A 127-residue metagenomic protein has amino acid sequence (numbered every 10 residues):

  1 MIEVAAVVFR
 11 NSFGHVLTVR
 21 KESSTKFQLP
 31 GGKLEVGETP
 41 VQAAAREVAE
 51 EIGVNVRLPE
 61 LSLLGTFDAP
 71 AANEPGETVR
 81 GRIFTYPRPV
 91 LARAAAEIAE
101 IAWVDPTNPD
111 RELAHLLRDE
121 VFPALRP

Functional and structural regions predicted by a protein language model:
M1-V16, K33: Conserved N-terminal beta-strand and adjoining loop/helix that marks the start of the Nudix/MutT-like hydrolase domain
E3-A5, G14, V79-R82, A99: Change "...and in nucleic-acid phosphodiester-cleaving endonucleases..." to "...and in nucleic-acid processing enzymes
F9-R10, T18, Y86, W103: Conserved hydrophobic "DFG−1" position in protein kinase catalytic cores
K21: Short loop/turn segments immediately following the C-termini of beta-strands
S24-T25: A short acidic/small-residue loop/turn micro-motif
L29-L64: The catalytic Nudix box helix
F67-R93, P106: Active-site-adjacent beta-strand/loop module that shapes the phosphate/pyrophosphate-binding cleft
I83-T85, R93-P127: NUDIX/MutT-family hydrolases
